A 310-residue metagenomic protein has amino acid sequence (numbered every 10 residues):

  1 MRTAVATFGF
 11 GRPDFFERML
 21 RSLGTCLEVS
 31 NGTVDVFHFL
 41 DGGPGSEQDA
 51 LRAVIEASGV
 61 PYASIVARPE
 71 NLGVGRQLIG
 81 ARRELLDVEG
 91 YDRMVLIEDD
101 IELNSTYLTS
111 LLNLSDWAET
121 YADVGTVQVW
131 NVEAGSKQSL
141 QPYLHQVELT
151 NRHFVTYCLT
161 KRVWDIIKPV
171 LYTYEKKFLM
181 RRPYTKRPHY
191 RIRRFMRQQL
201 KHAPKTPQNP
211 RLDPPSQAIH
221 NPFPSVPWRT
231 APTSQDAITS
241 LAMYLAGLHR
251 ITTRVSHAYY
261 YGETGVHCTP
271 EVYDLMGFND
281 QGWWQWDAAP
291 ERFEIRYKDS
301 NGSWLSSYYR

Functional and structural regions predicted by a protein language model:
M1-I97, I101-R310: Peripheral/terminal regions associated with large enzymatic or DNA-binding modules
